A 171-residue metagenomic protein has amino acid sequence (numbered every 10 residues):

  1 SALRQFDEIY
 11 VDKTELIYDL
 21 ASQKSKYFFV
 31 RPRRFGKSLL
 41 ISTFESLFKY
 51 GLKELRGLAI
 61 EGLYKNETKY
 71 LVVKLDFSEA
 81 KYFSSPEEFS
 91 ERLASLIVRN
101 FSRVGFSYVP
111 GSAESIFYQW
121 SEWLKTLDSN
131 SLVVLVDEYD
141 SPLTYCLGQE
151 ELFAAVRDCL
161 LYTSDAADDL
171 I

Functional and structural regions predicted by a protein language model:
S1-F35, L39-F48, L52-G62: Walker A/P-loop-proximal flanking segment of P-loop NTPase domains
S22-Q23, T68-K69, L127-N130: Short loop/turn elements that form and flank the Walker-type P-loop nucleotide-binding site in RecA-like NTPase cores
R31, F35, L39-L47, E88-N100 (+3 more regions): Alpha-helical scaffold elements adjacent to nucleotide-binding pockets in ATP/GTP-utilizing enzyme cores
L58-R99: P-loop NTPase motor core
N100-V136, D140, A155-R157: Mid-core helix/loop region of P-loop NTP-binding domains shared across ATPases and GTPases
S141-T144, D169: Residues immediately C-terminal
L143-F153: Conserved ATPase-coupling elements of RecA-like P-loop NTPase cores
Y162-I171: Single conserved hydrophobic/aromatic residue that forms the stacking wall/gate of nucleotide- or nucleobase-binding
